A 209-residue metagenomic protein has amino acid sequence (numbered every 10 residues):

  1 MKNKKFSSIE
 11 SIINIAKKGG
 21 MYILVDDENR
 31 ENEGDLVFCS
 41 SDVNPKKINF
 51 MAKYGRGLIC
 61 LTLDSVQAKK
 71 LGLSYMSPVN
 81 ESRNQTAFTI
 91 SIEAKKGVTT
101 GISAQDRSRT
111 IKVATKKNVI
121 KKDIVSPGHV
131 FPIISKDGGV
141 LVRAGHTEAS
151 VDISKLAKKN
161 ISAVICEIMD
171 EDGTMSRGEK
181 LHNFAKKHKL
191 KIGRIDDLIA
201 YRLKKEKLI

Functional and structural regions predicted by a protein language model:
M1-I209: Catalytic domains of riboflavin
